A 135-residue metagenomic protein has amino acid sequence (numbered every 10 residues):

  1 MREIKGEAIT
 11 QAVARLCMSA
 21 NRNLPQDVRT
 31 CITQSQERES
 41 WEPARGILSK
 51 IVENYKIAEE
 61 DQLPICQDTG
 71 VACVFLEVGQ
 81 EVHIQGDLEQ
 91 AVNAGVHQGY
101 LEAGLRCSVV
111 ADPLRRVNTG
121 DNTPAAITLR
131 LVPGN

Functional and structural regions predicted by a protein language model:
M1-N135: Non-transmembrane, aqueous-exposed alpha-helical and coiled segments at domain scale
